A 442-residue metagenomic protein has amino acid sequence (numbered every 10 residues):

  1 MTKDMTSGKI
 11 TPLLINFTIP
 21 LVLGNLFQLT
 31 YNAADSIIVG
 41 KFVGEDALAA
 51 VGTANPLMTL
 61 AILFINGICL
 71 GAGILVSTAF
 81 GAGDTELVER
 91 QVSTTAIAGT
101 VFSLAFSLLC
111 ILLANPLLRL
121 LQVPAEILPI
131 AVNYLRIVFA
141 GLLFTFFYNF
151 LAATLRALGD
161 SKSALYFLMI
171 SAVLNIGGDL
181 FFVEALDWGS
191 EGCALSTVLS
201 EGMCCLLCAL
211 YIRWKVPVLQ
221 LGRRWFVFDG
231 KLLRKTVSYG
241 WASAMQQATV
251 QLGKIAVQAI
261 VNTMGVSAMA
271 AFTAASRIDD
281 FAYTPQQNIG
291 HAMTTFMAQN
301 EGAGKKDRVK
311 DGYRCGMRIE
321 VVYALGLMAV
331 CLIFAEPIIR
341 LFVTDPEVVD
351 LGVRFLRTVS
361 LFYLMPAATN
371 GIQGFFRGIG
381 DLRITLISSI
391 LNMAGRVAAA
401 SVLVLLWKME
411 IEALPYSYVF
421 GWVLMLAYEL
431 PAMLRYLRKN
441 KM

Functional and structural regions predicted by a protein language model:
M1-T18, V76-G141, A185-W241, M297-F362 (+1 more regions): Short alpha-helical transmembrane segments in multi-pass integral membrane proteins
M5-F42, P56-G71, L75, T100-S107 (+5 more regions): N-terminal transmembrane alpha-helices
N16-D35, I137, S171, S200-C204 (+4 more regions): Transmembrane helical elements of multi-pass membrane transporters/channels
L26, T30-A49, L118-A125, F181-W188 (+5 more regions): Helix-terminus/linker motif at the lipid-water interface of multi-pass membrane proteins
V39-T59, E126-I130, S190-C193, L232-Y239 (+5 more regions): Interfacial/gating helices of multi-pass transporter permease domains
L48-L108, T145-A164, A271-A335, P366-G380 (+1 more regions): Small-residue-rich hydrophobic transmembrane alpha-helices
L60-L63, N175-D179, C204-A209, F281-T284 (+3 more regions): Hydrophobic transmembrane alpha-helices of multi-pass small-molecule transporters
C69, I137-R156, A164-A172, C193-C208 (+4 more regions): Short runs within selected transmembrane alpha-helices of multi-pass transporters and secretion channels
